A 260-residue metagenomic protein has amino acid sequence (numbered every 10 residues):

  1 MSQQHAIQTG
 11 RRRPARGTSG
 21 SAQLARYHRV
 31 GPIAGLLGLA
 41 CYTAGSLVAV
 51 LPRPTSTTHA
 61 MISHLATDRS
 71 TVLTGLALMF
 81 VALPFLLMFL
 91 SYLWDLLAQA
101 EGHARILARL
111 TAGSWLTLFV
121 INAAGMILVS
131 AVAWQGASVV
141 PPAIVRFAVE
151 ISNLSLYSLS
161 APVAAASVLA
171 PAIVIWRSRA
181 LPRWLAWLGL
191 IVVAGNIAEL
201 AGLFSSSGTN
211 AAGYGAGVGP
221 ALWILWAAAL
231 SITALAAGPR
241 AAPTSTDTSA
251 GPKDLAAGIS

Functional and structural regions predicted by a protein language model:
S2-S260: Hydrophobic, aromatic-enriched alpha-helical segments typical of multi-pass transmembrane helices
